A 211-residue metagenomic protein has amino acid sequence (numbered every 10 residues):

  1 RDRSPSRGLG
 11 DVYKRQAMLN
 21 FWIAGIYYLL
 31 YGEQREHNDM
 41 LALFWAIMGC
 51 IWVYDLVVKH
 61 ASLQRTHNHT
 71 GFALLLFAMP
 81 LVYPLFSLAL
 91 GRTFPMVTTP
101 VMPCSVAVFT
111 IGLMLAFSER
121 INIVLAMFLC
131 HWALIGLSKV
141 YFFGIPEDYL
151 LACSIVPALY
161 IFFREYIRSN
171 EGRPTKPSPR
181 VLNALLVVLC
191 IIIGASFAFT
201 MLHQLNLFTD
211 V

Functional and structural regions predicted by a protein language model:
D2-Y13: Single conserved hydrophobic/aromatic residue that forms the stacking wall/gate of nucleotide- or nucleobase-binding
D11, W22-L41: Helix-loop junctions on the outward
K14-F21, I123-I135: Central hydrophobic cores of alpha-helical transmembrane segments in multi-pass integral membrane proteins
G25-E33, Y83-T93, G136-P146, F199-L207: Juxtamembrane "helix-exit" motif on the non-cytosolic side of transmembrane helices
L30-Q34, A116-L125, L134-E147, I167-K176: Membrane-helix boundary connector in multi-pass membrane proteins
Q34-I111: Membrane-proximal helix-loop-helix units in multi-pass membrane proteins
H37-L41, F142-P157: Loop-to-transmembrane alpha-helix initiation sites
P177-L202: Internal/C-terminal transmembrane anchor helices
